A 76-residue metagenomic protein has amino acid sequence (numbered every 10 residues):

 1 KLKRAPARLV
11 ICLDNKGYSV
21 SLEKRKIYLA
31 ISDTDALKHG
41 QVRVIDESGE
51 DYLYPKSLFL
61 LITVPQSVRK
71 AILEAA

Functional and structural regions predicted by a protein language model:
K1-L9, D14: Mixed-charge, Lys/Arg-rich low-complexity intrinsically disordered regions
R4-P6, R43-E47, P65, A76: Conserved functional hotspots at enzyme active or ligand-binding sites that engage polyanionic ligands
A5-A7, A30, A36, A71 (+1 more regions): A sequence-composition feature that detects small, non-aromatic residues
I11-L58: Basic/aromatic-rich interaction segments and small domains that mediate binding to polyanionic partners
Y54-A76: C-terminal structural segments of small proteins and small subunits
